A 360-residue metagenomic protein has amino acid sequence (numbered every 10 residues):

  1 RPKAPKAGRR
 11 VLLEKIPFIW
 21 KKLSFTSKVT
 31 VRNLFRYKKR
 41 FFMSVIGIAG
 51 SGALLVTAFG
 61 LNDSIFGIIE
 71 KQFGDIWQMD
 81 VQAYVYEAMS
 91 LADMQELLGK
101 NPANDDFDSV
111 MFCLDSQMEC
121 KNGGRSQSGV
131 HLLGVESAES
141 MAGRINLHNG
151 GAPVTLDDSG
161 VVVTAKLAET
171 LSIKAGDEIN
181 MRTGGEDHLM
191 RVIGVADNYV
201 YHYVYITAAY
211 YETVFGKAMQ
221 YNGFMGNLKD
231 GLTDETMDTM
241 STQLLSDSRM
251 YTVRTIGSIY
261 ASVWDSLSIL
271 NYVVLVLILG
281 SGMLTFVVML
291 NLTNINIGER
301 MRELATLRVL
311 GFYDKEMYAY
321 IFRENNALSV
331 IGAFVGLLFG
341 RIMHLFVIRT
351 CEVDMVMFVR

Functional and structural regions predicted by a protein language model:
R1-I46, C351-R360: Feature of multi-pass inner-membrane transport and sensor proteins that recognizes transmembrane helices together
L23-D158, A165-K166, D177: Juxtamembrane segments of multi-pass membrane proteins
L61, I65-G74, T236-F286, I295-E299 (+2 more regions): Peri-transmembrane interface segments
I76-W77, V154-T155, V195-E235, G257: Small-residue transmembrane helix packing/gating motifs
D80-Y86, L167-A168, I193-A196, A218-D247 (+1 more regions): A short beta-strand structural signal in non-transmembrane regions
A152-Y210: Hydrophobic secondary-structure segments that place a key small or acidic residue at a functional site
L267, A319-Y320, A333-R360: Short helix-loop junctions at transmembrane helix boundaries
N271, T285-A327: Interfacial "coupling" helices/loops that link adjacent transmembrane helices in transporter permeases
